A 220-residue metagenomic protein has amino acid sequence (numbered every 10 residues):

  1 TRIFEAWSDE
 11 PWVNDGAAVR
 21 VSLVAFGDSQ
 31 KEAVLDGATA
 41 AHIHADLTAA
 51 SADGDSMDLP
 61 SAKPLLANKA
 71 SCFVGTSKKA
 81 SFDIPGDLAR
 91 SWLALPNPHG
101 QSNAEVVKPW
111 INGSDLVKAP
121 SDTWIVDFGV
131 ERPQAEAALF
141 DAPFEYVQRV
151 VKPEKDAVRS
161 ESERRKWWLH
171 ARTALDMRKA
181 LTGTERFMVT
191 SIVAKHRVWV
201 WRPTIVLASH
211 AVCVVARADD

Functional and structural regions predicted by a protein language model:
T1-E105, K118-T123, P133-A138, W199-C213 (+1 more regions): Signature of N6-adenine DNA methyltransferases within the class I
G37, E105-W110, S121-V126, A157-H170: Short coil/turn segments at secondary-structure boundaries
P96, N112-G113, D176-M177: Short secondary-structure capping/turn segments at boundaries of alpha-helices and beta-strands
N112-L116, I192-H196, R217-D219: Short, flexible beta-strand-to-coil junctions
F128-G129, F140: Catalytic nucleotidyltransferase
A142, Y146-C213: Flexible, glycine/threonine-enriched loop-and-boundary segments that flank and lead into catalytic domains of large
